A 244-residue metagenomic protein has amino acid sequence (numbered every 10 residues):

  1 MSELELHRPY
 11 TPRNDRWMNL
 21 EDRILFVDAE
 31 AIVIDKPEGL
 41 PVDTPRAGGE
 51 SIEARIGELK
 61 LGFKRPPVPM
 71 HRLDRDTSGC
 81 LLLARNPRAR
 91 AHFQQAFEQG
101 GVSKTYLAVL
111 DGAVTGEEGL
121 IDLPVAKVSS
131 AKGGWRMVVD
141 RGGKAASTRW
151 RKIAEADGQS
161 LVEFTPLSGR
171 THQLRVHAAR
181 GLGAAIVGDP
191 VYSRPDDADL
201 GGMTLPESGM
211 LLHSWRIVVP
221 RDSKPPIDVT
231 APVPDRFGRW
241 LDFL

Functional and structural regions predicted by a protein language model:
M1-R136, D140-S147, A154-D157, P226 (+1 more regions): RNA pseudouridine synthases
V27, V219-D222: Active-site beta-strand termini and strand-to-loop segments that position acidic
K36, L110-G112, K152-A154, F164-P166 (+2 more regions): Short, structured patches in soluble enzyme cores that scaffold and shape functional sites
P37, P166, A185, D222 (+1 more regions): Proline-centered helix-kink/hinge sites
G49-I56, P87, K127, T148 (+2 more regions): Pseudouridine synthase
